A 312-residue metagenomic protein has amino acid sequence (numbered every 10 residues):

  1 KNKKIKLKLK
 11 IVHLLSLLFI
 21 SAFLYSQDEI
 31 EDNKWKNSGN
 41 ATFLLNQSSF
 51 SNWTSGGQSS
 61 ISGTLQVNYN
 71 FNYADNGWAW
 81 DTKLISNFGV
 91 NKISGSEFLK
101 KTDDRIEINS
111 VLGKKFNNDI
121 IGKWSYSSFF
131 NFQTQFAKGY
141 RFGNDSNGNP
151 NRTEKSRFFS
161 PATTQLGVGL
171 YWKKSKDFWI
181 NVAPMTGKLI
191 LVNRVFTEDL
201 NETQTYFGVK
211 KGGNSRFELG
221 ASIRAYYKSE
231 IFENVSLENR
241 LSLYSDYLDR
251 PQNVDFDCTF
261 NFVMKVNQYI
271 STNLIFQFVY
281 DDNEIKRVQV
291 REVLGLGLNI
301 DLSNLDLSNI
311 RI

Functional and structural regions predicted by a protein language model:
G39-A41, T82, Y126-F130, V168 (+3 more regions): Membrane-embedded beta-strand positions of outer-membrane beta-barrel proteins
F43-L45, L65-Y73, I108-K114, F132 (+6 more regions): Residues on the lipid-exposed face of transmembrane beta-strands in outer-membrane beta-barrel proteins
F43-S49, D75, S86-K92, F130-K138 (+5 more regions): Transmembrane beta-strands of outer-membrane beta-barrel pores
N52-G57, K92-L99, N149-S156, T205-G213 (+2 more regions): Extracellular loop and loop/strand-boundary signature of outer-membrane beta-barrel proteins
S59-L65, T102-I108, S160-T164, S215-A221 (+2 more regions): Residues that define the transmembrane beta-barrel architecture of outer-membrane proteins
G77-W80, D119-W124, D177-I180, N234-L237 (+2 more regions): Repeated loop/turn-to-beta-strand initiation elements of outer-membrane beta-barrel proteins
K101-E218: Outer-membrane pore/translocation modules
V290-I312: Outer-membrane beta-barrel "beta-signal"
